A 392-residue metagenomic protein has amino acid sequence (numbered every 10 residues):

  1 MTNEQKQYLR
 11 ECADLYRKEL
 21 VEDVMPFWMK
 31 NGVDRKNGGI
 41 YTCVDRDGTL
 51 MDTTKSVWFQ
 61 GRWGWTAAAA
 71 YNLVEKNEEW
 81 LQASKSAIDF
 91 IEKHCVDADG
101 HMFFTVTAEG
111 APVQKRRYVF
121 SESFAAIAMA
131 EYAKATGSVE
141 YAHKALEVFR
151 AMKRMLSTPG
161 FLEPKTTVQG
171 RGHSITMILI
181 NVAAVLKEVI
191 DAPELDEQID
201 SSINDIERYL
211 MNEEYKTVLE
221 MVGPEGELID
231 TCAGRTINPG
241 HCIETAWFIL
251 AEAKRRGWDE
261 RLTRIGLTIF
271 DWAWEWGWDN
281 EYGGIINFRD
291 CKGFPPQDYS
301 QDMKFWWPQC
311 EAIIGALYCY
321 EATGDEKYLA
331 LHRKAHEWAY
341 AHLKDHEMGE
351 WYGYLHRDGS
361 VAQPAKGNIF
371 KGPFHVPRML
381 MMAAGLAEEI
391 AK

Functional and structural regions predicted by a protein language model:
M1-K392: Glycan-recognition and catalytic cores of secretory/periplasmic carbohydrate-active enzymes
